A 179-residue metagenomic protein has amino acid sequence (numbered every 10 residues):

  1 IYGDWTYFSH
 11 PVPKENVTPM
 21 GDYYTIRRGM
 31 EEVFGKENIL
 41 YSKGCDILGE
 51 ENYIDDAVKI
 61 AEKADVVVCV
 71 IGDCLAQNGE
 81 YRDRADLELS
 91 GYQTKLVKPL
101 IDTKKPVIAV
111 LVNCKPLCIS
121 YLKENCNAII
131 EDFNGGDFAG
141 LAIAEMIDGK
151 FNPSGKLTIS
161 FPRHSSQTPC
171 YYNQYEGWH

Functional and structural regions predicted by a protein language model:
I1-R27, E31-E37, V112-H179: Secreted, periplasmic, or luminal enzymes acting at the cell surface/secretory milieu
E31, V97-K105: Surface-exposed amphipathic alpha-helices with a cationic face
Y41, C69, A109-L111, I159: Structural beta-sheet core signal
L48-D55: Structural motif
A64: An anion/phosphate-binding loop that grips the pyrophosphate of nucleotide cofactors and donors
C69-V70, E131: Redox-cofactor binding/interface segments in oxidoreductases and associated redox assembly factors
I71-G91: Glycine/threonine-rich flexible loop motifs
Q93-V97, V107, I129, I143: Extended, hydrophobic alpha-helical segments in both membrane/secreted and soluble proteins
